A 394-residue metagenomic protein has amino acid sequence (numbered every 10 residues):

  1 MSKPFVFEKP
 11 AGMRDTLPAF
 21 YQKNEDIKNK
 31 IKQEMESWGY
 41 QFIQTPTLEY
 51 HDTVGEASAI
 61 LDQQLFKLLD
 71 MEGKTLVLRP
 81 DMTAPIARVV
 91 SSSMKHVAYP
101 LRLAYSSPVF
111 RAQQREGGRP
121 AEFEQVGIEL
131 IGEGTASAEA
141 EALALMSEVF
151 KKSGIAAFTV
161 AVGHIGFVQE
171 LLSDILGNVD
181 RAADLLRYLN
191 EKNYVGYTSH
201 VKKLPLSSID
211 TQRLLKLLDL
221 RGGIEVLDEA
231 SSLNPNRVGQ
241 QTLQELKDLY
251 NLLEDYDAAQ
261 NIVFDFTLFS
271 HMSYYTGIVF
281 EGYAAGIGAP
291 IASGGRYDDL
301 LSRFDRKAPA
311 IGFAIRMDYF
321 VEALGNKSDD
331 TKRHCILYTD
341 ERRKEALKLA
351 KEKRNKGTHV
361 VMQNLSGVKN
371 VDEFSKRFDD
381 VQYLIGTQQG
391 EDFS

Functional and structural regions predicted by a protein language model:
M1-A84, A140, A161: TRNA-binding/sensing appendages of the translation machinery
K23-S37, E49-D52, P85-K95, Y105-I155 (+1 more regions): Positively charged, Gly/Ser-enriched RNA/tRNA-binding surfaces
Q64-M71, G177-S199: Acidic, His- and aromatic-enriched active-site or binding-groove loops in soluble protein domains that engage sugars
K67-D81, R187-Y188, L384-S394: Short, basic, helix/turn surface patches
E122-V126, V162-E170: Short, conserved phosphate-binding/catalytic loop or strand-edge motifs used in phosphoryl-/nucleotidyl-transfer
A157-F167, L185, V263-T267: Short, surface-exposed recognition loops or helix-turn segments adjacent to catalytic cores
